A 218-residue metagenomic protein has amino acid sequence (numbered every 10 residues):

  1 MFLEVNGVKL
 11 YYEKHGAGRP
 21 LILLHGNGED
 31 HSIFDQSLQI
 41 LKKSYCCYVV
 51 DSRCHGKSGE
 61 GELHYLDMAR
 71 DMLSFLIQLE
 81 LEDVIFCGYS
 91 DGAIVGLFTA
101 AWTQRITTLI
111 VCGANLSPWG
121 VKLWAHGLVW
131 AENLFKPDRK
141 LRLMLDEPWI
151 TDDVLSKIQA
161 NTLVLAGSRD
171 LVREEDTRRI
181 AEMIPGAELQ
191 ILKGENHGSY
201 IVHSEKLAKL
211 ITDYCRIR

Functional and structural regions predicted by a protein language model:
V8-K57: Conserved HGGG/HGGXW glycine-rich cap/lid loop of the alpha/beta-hydrolase fold
Y48, S52-I85: Active-site loop/oxyanion-hole signature of alpha/beta-hydrolase fold enzymes
G88-G92, G96: Gly/Ala-rich beta-loop-alpha elbow adjacent to hydrolase catalytic centers
I94, A101, L109-L134: Flexible "cap/lid" loop of the alpha/beta hydrolase fold
R139-V154: Active-site nucleophile elbow and catalytic-triad environment of alpha/beta-hydrolase enzymes
I158, V164-A166: Short beta-strand/loop motif that positions the catalytic acidic residue of the alpha/beta-hydrolase fold
L171-D176: Conserved alpha/beta-hydrolase "acid-adjacent" motif
E195-S204: Catalytic histidine-centered segment of alpha/beta-hydrolase-like enzymes
